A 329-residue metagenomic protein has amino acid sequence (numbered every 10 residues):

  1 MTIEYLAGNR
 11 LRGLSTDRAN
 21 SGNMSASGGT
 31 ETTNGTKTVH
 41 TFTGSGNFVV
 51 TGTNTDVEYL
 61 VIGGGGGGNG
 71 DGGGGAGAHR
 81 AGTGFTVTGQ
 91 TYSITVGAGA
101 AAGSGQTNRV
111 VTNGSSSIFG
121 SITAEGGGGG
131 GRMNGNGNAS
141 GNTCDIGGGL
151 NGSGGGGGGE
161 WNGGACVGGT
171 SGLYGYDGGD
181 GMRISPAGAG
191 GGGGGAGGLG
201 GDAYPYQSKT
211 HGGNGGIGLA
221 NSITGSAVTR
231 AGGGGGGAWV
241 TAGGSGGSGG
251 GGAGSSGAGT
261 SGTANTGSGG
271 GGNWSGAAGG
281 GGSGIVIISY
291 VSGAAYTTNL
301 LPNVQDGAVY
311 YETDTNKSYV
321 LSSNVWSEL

Functional and structural regions predicted by a protein language model:
I3, A227-T229, G307-V309, K317-S318: Beta-sheet entry/capping signal
I3-R10, D17-Y296: Low-complexity, glycine/proline-biased repetitive segments and flexible coils/loops
N9, L14-D17, N303-V304, N324: Low-complexity, intrinsically disordered/propeptide-like segments
T83, G155-G156, K317, L321-N324: Secondary-structure boundary/capping motif
G232-W239, Y311-N316, S322: Short, flexible beta-strand-to-coil junctions
S292-V309, T313-K317, N324-L329: Extracellular/surface-exposed low-complexity repeats and stalk/linker segments enriched in Gly/Pro and small polar
